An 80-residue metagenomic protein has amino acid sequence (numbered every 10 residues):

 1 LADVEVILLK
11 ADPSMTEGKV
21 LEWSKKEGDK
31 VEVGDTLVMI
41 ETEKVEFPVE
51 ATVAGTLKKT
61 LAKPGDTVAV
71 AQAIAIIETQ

Functional and structural regions predicted by a protein language model:
L1-M39, P48, T52-A54, L61: Acidic, low-complexity mobile loops and tails
E32-P48, A69-Q80: Short hydrophobic beta/alpha edge segments that flank linear recognition/processing sites
G55, K59-I74: PDZ-domain C-terminal substructure recognizer with occasional recognition of PDZ-binding tails
